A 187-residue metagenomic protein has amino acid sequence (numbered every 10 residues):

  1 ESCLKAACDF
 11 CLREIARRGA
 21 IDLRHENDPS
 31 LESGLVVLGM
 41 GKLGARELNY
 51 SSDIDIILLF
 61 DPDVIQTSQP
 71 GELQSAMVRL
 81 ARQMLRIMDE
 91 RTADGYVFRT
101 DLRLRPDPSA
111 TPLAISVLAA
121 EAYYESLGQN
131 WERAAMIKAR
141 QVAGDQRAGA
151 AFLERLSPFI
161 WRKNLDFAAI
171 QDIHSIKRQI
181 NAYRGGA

Functional and structural regions predicted by a protein language model:
E1-A187: A nucleotide- and high-energy phosphate-metabolite-utilizing enzyme signature
